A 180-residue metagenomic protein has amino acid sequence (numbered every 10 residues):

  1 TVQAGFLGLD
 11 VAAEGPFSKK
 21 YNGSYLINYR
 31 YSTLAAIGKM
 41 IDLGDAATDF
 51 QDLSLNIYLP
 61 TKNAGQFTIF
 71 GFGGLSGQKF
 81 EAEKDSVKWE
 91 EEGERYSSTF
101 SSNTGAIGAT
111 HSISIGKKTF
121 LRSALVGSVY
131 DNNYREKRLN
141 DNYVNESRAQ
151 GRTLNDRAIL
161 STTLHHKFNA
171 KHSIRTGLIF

Functional and structural regions predicted by a protein language model:
T1-G44, D52-P60, T68-F72: Predominantly transmembrane beta-strands of Gram-negative outer membrane beta-barrel pores used for transport
T1-G5, V11, L34, Q78 (+3 more regions): Short intrinsically disordered, low-complexity coil segments enriched in acidic
F17, S24-S32, D85-S86, L125-V126 (+2 more regions): A signal for specific C-terminal beta-sheet/loop modules enriched in small/flexible residues with GP/PG/PP motifs
S24-L26, A35-I37, G77, K88-G93 (+1 more regions): A generic short-segment signal for beta-strand/edge and adjacent turn/coil regions
L34-M40, S76-A82, Y130-E136: Outer-membrane beta-barrel proteins
L43-A47, E83-E94, R138-S147: Flexible, surface-exposed loop regions and adjacent strand-edge segments of Gram-negative outer-membrane beta-barrel
Y58-S76, S98-F180: Face-selective signature of the C-terminal outer-membrane beta-barrel domain
